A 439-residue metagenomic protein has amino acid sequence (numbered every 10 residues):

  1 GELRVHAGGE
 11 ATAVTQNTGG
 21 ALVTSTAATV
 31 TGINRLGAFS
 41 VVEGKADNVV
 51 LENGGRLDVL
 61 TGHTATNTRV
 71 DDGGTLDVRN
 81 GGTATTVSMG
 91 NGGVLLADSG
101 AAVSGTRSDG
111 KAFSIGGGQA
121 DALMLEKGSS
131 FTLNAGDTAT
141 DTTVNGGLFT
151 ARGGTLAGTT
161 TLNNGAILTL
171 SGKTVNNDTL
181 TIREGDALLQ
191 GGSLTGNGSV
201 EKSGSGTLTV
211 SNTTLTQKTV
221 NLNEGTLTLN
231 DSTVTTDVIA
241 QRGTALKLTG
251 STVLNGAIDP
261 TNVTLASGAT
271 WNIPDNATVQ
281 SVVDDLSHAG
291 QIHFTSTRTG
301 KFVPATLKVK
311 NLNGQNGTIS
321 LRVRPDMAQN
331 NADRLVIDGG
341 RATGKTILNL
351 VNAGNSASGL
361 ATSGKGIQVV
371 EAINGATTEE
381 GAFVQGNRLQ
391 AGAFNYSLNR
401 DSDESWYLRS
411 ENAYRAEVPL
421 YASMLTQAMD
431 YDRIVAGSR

Functional and structural regions predicted by a protein language model:
L3-V5, A11-Q16, L22-T24, V30-I33 (+18 more regions): Fold-core signature of tandem repeat domains
N34, G105-R107, A157-T159, N163-N164 (+5 more regions): Extracellular beta-solenoid/beta-roll
A38-E43, R152, D186, N230 (+5 more regions): Short, functionally important structural connectors and interaction interfaces within domains
V59, A269, G340-R341, R433 (+1 more regions): Short low-polarity hydrophobic stretches
N412-R439: Outer membrane beta-barrel translocator domains of Type V secretion systems
